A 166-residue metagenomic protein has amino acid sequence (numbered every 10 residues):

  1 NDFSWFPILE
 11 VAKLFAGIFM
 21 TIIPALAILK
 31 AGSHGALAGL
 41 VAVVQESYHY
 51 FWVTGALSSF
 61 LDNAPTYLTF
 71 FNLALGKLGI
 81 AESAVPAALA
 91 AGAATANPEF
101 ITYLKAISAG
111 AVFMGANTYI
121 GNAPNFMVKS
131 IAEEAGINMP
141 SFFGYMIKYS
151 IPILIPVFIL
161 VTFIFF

Functional and structural regions predicted by a protein language model:
N1-L78: Transmembrane helical segments that form the transport core of multi-pass membrane transport proteins
F3, I80, I137-P140: Short coil/turn linker and secondary-structure boundary residues
P7-L14, T102, Y145-K148: Alpha-helical transmembrane segments of integral membrane proteins
L14-I18, I22, Y50, T54 (+5 more regions): Alpha-helical transmembrane segments in multi-pass membrane proteins
V44-A56, A81-N117: Alpha-helical transmembrane segments of multi-pass membrane proteins
P65-G79, S83-A88, Y119-E134: Re-entrant/interfacial helical elements at transmembrane boundaries that shape and gate the permeation pathway
F113-F166: Juxtamembrane and boundary regions of transmembrane helices in multi-pass small-molecule transporters and channels
